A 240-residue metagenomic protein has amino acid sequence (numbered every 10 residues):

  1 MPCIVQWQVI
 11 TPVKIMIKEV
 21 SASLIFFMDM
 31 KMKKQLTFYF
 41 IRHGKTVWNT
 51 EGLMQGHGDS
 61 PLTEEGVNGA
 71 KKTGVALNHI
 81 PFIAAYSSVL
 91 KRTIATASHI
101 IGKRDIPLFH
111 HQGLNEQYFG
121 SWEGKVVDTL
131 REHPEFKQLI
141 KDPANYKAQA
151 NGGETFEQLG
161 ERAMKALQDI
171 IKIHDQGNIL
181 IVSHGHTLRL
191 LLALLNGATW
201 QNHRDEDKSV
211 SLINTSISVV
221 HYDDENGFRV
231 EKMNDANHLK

Functional and structural regions predicted by a protein language model:
P2-C3, P12-V13, E19-F27: Intrinsically disordered, low-complexity segments enriched in serine/proline and basic residues
S21-F82, S98, N226-K240: An N-terminal RHG(E/S)-centered segment typical of histidine phosphatases
K72-K137: Phosphate-coordination/substrate-recognition cap region in phosphate-metabolizing enzymes
H79-P81, I170-G177: Glycine-rich phosphate-binding loop signature in dinucleotide/nucleotide-binding domains
S87-S88, E161, V182-S183: Short beta-strand scaffold positions
K137-Q158: Short glycine/proline- and acidic residue-enriched helix-loop micro-motifs that form flexible lids or anion-recognition
T199-E225: Domain-level recognition of soluble alpha/beta enzyme cores, biased toward histidine phosphatases/phosphomutases
